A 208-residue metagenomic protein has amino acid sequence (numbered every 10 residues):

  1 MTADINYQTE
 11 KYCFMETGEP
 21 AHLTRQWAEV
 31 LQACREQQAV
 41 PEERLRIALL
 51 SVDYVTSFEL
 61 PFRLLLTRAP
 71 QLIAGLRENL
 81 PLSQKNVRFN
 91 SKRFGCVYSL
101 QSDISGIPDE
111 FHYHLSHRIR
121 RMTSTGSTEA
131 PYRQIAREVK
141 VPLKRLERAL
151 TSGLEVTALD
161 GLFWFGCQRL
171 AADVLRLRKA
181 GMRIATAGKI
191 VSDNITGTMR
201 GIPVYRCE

Functional and structural regions predicted by a protein language model:
M1-E29, V87: N-terminal intrinsically disordered, low-complexity, charged/polar
G18-R44, S116-R145: Short alpha-helical segments that sit at the start of domains
E36, R63, R137, W164-F165: Residue-level marker of alpha-helix boundaries and capping positions
A39-V55, K140-E155: Short amphipathic alpha-helical interface segments
D53-R63, L154-W164: Short acidic, hydrophobic short linear motifs in intrinsically disordered regions
L64-Q71, C167-A172: Short, basic interhelical loop/turn and adjoining N-cap of the next helix at nucleic-acid- or acidic-partner-contacting
L72-V139, A171, L175-E208: DNA-binding patch around the recognition helix
